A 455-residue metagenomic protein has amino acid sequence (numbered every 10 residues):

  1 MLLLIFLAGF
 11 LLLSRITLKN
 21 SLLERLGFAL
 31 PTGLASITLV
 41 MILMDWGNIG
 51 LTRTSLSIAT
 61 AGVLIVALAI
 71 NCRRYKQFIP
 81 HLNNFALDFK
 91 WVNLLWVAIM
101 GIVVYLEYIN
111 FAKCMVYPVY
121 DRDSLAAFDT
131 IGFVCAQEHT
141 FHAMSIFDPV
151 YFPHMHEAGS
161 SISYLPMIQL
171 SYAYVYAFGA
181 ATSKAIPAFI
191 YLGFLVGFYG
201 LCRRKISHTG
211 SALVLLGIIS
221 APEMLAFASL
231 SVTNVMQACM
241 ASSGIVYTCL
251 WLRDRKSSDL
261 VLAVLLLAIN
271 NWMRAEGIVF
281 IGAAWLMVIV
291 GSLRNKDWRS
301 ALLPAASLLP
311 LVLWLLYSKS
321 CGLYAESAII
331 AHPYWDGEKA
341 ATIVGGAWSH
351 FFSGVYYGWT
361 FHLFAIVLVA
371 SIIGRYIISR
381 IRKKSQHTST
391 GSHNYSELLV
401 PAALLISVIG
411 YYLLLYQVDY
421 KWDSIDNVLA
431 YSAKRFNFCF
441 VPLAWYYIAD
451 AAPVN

Functional and structural regions predicted by a protein language model:
M1-D88: Membrane-embedded, hydrophobic transmembrane alpha-helices
L23-F28, A180-T182, F198-S220: Transmembrane-helix signature of polytopic, membrane-embedded enzymes that assemble or transfer cell-envelope glycans
V63-R73, T182-I206, S243: Transmembrane-helix motifs of polytopic, lipid-linked glycan transferases
E107, Y117, G282, V290-I378 (+1 more regions): Membrane-lumen/periplasm interface segments of specific transmembrane helices in polyprenyl phosphate-linked
Y191-C202, I289-V290, W359-P401, W445-D450: Hydrophobic, aromatic-rich transmembrane alpha-helices and their immediate juxtamembrane boundary segments
V214-L215, T248, D259-A275, A283-L286 (+1 more regions): Membrane-interface alpha helices of multi-pass inner-membrane proteins
A226-Q237: Short acidic/glycine- and proline-prone juxtamembrane loop motifs at membrane-interface regions of multi-pass membrane
G244-D259, N455: Membrane-interface transmembrane helices that cradle and orient dolichyl/undecaprenyl
